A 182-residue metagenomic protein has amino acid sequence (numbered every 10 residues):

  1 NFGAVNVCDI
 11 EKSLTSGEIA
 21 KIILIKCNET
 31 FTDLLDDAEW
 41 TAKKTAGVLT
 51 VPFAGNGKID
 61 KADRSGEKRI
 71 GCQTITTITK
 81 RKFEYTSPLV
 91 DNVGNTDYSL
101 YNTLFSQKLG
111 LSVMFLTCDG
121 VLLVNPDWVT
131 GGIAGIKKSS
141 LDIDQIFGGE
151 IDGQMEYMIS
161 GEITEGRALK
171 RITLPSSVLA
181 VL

Functional and structural regions predicted by a protein language model:
N1-T86, A134-D152: Solvent-exposed edge beta-strands and adjacent loop segments that serve as assembly or binding interfaces
S13-S16, S65, S87, S99 (+5 more regions): Generic serine detector
T15, I25, L35-D36, F105 (+4 more regions): Compositionally biased amphipathic helical and low-complexity segments enriched in hydrophobic
C72-D97, D152-L169: Oligomerization/assembly interface segments of phage tail-like spikes and tubes
E84-V93, D119-I143: Short acidic, glycine/tyrosine-flanked loop/strand segments centered on an H-E-D-like triad
D97-L100, Q145-I146: Short alpha-helical segments and helix-capping/turn motifs at coil-helix boundaries
S99-T130: Short, acidic/charged, Gly/Pro-enriched secondary-structure junctions
T130-L182: Mixed-charge, glycine-accented linear interaction segment located at domain edges/termini
